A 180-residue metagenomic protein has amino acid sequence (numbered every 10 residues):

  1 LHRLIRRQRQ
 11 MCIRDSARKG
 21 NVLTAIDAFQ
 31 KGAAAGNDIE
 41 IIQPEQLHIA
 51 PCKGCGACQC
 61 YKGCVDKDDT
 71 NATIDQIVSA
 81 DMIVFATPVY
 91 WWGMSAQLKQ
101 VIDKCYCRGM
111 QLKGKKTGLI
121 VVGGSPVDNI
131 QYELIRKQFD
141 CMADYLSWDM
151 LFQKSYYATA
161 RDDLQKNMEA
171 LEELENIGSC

Functional and structural regions predicted by a protein language model:
L1-I13: Single conserved hydrophobic/aromatic residue that forms the stacking wall/gate of nucleotide- or nucleobase-binding
I13-D15, P44, V121-G124: Cofactor-binding loop segments of dinucleotide-utilizing enzymes, especially the Rossmann-like FAD- and NAD(P)+-binding
L23-D27, Y132-D140, L171: Short, surface-exposed alpha-helical segments at coil->helix boundaries
A28-N37: A short, Lys/Arg-enriched amphipathic alpha-helix followed by its capping loop at the start of a domain
A33, D140-C180: Glycine-rich phosphate/pyrophosphate-binding loop and the adjoining helix
N37-H48: A short beta-strand-loop structural module common to alpha/beta enzyme folds
L47-I77: Cysteine-cluster motifs in flexible loop/terminal segments that predominantly coordinate metals
V65-L146: Helix-loop-strand module that forms the ligand-binding subsite of alpha/beta enzymes
